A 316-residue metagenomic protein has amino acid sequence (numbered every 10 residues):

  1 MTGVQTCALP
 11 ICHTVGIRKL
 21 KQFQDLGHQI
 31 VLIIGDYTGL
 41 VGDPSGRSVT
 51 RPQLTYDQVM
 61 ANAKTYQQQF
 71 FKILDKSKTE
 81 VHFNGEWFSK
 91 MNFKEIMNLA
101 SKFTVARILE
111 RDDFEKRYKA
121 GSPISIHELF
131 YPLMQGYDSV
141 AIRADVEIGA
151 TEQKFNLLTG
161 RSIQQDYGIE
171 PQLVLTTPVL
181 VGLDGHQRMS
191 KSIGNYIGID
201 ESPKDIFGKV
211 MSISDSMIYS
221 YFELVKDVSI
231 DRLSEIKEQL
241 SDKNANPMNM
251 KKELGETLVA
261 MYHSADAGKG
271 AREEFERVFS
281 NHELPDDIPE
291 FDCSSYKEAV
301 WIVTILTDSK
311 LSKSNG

Functional and structural regions predicted by a protein language model:
T2-L9: Short, small-residue-biased leader/transition segments that mark boundaries at the very start of proteins
I11-K19, F155-S162: Short amphipathic alpha-helical face segments that pack within enzyme cores and frequently flank/anchor catalytic
C12-I34: Histidine-anchored nucleotide/phosphate-binding helix
Q29-P52: N-terminal, positively charged nucleic-acid-binding surface of large information/translation enzymes
G42-G46, M91-M97, G185-M189: Short acidic, glycine/serine/threonine-rich loops at helix termini
P52-T176, L183: Divalent-metal (Mg2+/Mn2+/Ca2+)-assisted nucleotide/phosphate chemistry catalytic cores
I163-N315: Conserved nucleotide- and phosphate/pyrophosphate-binding catalytic cores in adenylate/nucleotidyl-handling enzymes
